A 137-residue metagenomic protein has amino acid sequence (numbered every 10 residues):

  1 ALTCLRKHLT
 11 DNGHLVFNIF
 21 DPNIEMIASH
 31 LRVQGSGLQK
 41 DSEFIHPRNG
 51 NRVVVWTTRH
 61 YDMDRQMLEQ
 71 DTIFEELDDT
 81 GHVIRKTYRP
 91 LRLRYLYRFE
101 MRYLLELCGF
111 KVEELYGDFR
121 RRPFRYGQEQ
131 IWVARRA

Functional and structural regions predicted by a protein language model:
A1-H14: A short glycine-rich, Lys/Arg-flanked "PGG" loop and its adjoining helix->strand segment in the class I
A1-L2, I27, R32, Q70 (+2 more regions): Bulky hydrophobic/aromatic packing residues
T10, N18, R135-A137: Secondary-structure boundary/capping motif
L15-V16, V112: A short hydrophobic/small-residue beta-strand
F20-F99: SAM-dependent methyltransferase
Y88-A137: C-terminal lobe and adjacent flexible extensions of AdoMet/dcAdoMet transferase-like proteins
